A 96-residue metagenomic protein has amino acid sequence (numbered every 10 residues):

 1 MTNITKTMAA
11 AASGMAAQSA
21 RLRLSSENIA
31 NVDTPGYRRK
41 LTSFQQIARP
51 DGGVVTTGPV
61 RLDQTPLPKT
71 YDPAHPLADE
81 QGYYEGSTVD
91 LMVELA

Functional and structural regions predicted by a protein language model:
M1-A96: Amphipathic alpha-helical polymerization modules
